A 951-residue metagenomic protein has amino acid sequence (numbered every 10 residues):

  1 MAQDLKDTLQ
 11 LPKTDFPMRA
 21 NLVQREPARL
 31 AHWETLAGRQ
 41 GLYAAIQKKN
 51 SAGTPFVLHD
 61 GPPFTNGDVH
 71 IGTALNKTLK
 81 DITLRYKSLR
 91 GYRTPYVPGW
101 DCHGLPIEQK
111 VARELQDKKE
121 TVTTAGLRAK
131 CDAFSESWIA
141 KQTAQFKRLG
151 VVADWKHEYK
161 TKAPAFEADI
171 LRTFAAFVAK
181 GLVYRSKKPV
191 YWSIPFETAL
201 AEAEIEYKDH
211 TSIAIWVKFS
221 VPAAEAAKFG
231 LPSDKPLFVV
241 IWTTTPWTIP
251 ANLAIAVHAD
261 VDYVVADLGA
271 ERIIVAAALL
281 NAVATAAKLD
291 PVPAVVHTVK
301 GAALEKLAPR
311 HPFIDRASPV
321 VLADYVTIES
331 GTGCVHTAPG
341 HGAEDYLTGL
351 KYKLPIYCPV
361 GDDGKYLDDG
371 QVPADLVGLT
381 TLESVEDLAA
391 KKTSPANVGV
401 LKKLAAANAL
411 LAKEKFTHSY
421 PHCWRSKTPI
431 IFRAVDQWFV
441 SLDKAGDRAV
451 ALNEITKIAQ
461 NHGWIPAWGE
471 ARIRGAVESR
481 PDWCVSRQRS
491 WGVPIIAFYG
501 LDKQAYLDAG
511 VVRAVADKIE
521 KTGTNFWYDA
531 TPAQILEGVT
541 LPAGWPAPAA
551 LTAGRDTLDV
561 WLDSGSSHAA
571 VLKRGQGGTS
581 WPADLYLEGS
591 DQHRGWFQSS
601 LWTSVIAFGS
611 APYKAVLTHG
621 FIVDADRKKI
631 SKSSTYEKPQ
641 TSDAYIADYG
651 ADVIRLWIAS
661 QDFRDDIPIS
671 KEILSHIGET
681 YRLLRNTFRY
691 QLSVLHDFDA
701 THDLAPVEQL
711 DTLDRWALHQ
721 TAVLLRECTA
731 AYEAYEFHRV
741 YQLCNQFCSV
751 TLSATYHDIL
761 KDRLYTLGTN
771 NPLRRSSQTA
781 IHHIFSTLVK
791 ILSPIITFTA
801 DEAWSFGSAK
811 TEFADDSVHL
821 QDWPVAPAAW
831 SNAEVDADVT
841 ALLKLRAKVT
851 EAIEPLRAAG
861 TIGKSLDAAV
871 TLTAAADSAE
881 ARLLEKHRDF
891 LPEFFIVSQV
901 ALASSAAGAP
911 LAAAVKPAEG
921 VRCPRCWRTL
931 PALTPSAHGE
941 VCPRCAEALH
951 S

Functional and structural regions predicted by a protein language model:
A2-D15, R19-L22, A28, H32-L36 (+15 more regions): Residue patterns forming the tRNA-binding/recognition surfaces of aminoacyl-tRNA synthetases and related DALR
Q47-K110, I170, I241-I249, A256 (+4 more regions): N-terminal catalytic cores of NTP/NDP-binding nucleotidyl/phosphoryl-transfer enzymes
D101, V190, I194, L200-E206 (+9 more regions): Acidic, turn-prone loop/beta-hairpin segments
V190, Y420, G920-C923, G939: Residues immediately within or flanking Cys/His clusters that coordinate Zn2+ in small zinc-binding modules
S193, C423, G500, P542-G544 (+2 more regions): Short cysteine-rich clusters marking metal-coordination/redox-active sites
V221-A223, S318, K353-G364, R489-W491 (+2 more regions): Alpha-helical recognition segments enriched in aromatics with Gly/Pro capping that present substrate-recognition
P250, A254-I255, V261-C334, A343-L347: Protease-associated
Q488, W927-L930, A946: Cys/His-coordinated zinc-binding microdomains
